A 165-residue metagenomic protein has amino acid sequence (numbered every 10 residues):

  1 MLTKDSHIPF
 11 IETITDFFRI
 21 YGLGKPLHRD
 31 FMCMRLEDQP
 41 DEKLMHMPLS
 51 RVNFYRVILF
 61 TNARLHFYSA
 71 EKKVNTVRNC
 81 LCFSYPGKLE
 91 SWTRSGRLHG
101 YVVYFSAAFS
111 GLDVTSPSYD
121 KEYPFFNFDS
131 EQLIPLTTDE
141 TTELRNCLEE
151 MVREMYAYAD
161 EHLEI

Functional and structural regions predicted by a protein language model:
M1-Y68, K72-V74: Generic protein-terminus/edge-of-domain signal
L2, I20-K25, T93-A157: A hydrophobic/aromatic-rich effector-binding and dimerization subdomain of bacterial HTH-type transcriptional regulators
Q39, N62-L65, G87-L89, A107-S110: Short, charged/polar surface micro-motifs in flexible loops or helix N-caps
F60-N62, V77, Y85, S95: A short, compositionally biased micro-patch
H66-Y68, S84, E90-S95: Short beta-strand His + acidic residue motifs that chelate non-heme Fe in jelly-roll/DSBH and cupin folds
E71-F83: Short acidic-glycine-tyrosine-enriched beta hairpin
K73-N75, L89, L133: Well-ordered beta-strand positions in beta-sheet-rich domains
Y158-I165: Short, Lys/Arg-enriched, Trp-marked, Pro/Gly-tolerant hinge/linker segments that flank
